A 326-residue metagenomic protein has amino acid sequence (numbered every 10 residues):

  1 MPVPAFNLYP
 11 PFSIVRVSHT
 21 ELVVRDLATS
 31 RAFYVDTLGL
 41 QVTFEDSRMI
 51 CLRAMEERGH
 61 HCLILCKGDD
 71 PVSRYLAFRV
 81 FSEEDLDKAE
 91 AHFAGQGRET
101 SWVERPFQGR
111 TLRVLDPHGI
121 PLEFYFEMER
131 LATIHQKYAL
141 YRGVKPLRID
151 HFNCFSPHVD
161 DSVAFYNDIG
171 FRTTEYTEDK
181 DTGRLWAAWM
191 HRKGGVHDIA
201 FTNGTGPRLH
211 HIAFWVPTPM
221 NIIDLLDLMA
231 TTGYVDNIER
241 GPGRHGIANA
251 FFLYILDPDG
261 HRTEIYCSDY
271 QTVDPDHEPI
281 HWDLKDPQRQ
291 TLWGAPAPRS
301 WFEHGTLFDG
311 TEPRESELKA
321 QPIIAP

Functional and structural regions predicted by a protein language model:
M1-P10, A91-R148, Y176, L185-M190 (+1 more regions): Vicinal oxygen chelate
F12-G59, V103-P106, R113, C154-V196 (+1 more regions): Core segments of cupin and vicinal oxygen chelate
R16-R25, G68-H92, R110-D116, L147-P157 (+2 more regions): Vicinal oxygen chelate
S30, Y34-V35, F93, G119 (+4 more regions): Conserved active-site tyrosine of GNAT-family acetyltransferases
L38, A94-G97, G170, A230: Residue-level detector of secondary-structure transition/capping positions
L40-R74, P121-E129, Y176-H210, W215-P219 (+1 more regions): Conserved short beta-strand elements that form part of the metal-binding/catalytic scaffold of enzyme active sites
E57-G59, R79-V80, G143: Non-heme Fe(II)-dependent double-stranded beta-helix
